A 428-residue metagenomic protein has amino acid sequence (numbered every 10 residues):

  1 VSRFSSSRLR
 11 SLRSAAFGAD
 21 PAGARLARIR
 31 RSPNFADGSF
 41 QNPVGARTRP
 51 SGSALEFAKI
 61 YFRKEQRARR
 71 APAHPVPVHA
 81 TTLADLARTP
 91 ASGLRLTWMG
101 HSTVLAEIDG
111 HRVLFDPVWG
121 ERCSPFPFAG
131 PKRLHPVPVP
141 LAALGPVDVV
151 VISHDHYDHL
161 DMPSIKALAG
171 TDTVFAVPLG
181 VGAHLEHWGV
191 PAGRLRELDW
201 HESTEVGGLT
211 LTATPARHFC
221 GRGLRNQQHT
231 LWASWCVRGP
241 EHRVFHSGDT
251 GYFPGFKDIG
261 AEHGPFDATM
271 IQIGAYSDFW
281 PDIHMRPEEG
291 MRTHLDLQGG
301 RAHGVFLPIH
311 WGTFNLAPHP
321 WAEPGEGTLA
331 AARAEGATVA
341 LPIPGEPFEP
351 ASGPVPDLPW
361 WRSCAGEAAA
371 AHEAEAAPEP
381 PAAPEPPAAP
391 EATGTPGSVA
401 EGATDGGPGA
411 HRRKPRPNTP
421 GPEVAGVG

Functional and structural regions predicted by a protein language model:
V1-A143, G239-G248, D267-I273, A334-E335 (+3 more regions): Metallo-beta-lactamase
S2-P43, V137, L144, V149 (+7 more regions): Cap/insert and terminal regions of metallo-dependent hydrolase folds
R70-A91, V177-H242, G327-G345, A351: Metallo-beta-lactamase
T103-D109, E205-F266, P281-E289: Catalytic core of the metallo-beta-lactamase
P117-W119, D155, A216-H218, G248-T250 (+2 more regions): Active-site metal-binding loops of divalent metal-dependent hydrolases
F128-A176, R196, G264-M270: Active-site metal-binding motif and surrounding structural segment of the metallo-beta-lactamase
E375-T393: Compositionally biased, intrinsically disordered low-complexity segments enriched for polar/charged residues
A388-G428: Long, low-complexity, intrinsically disordered segments
